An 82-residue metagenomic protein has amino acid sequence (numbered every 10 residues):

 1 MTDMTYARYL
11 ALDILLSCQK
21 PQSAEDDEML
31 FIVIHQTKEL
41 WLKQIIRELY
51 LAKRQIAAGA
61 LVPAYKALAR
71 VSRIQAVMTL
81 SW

Functional and structural regions predicted by a protein language model:
M1-W82: Surface-exposed peri-terminal alpha-helical interaction modules
